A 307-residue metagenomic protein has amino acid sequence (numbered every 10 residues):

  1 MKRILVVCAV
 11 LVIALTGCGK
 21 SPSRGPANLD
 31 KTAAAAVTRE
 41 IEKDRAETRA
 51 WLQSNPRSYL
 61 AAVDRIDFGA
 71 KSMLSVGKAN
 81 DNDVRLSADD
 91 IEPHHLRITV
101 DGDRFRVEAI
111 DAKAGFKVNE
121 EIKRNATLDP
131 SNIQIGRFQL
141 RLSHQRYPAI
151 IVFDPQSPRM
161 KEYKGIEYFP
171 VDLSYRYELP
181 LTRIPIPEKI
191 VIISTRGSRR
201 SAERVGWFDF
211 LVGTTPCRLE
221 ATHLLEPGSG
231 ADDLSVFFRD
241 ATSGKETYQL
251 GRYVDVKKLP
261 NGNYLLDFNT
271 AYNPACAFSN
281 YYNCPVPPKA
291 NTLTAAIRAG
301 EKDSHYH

Functional and structural regions predicted by a protein language model:
M1-V7: Bacterial N-terminal signal peptides that target proteins for export
L15-G17: C-terminal motif of bacterial Sec signal peptides marking the signal peptidase cleavage site
G19-A35: Bacterial Sec signal peptide processing site at the extreme N-terminus
S23-P26, Y163-F169, Y177, A241-S243 (+2 more regions): Extended, aromatic/histidine-rich regions of cofactor-dependent oxidoreductases associated with respiratory
A62, D67-Q139: Forkhead-associated
G69, I110-A112, K117-E178, P187 (+1 more regions): C-terminal boundary/linker segments immediately following FHA domains
L86-P93, R97-A109, S201-Y248: Mid-length scaffold segments of soluble, non-membrane domains
E162-E226: Conserved, compact domain cores that house catalytic/ligand-binding motifs in diverse enzymes and effector modules
